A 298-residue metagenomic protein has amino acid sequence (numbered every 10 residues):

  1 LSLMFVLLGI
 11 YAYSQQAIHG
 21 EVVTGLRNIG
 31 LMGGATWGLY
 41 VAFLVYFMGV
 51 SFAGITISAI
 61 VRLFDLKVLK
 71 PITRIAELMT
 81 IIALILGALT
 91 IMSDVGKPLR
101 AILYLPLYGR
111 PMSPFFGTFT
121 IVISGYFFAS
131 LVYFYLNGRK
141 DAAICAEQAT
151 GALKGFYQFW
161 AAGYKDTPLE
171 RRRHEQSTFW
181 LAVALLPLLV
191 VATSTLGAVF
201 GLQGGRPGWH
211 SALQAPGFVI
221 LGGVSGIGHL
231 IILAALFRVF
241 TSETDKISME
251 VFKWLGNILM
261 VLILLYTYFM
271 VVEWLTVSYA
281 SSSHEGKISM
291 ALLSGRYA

Functional and structural regions predicted by a protein language model:
L1-A53, N257: N-terminal signal-anchor module of multipass membrane proteins
S2-I18, L66-V68, P106, M112-A298: Long, contiguous internal "core" modules enriched in hydrophobic/ aromatic residues
G20-E21, G38, G49, A83 (+4 more regions): Glycine-centered flexibility motif
T24-N28, R100, G197-A198: A generic short-segment signal for beta-strand/edge and adjacent turn/coil regions
I29-M32, G38, V45, I72-I75 (+4 more regions): Short secondary-structure boundary micro-motifs
G34-L99: Membrane helical hairpin/interfacial module
R100-Y108: Aspartate-rich (DDxxD/NDxxD/DxxxD) Mg2+/diphosphate-binding motifs and their adjoining helix-loop segments
